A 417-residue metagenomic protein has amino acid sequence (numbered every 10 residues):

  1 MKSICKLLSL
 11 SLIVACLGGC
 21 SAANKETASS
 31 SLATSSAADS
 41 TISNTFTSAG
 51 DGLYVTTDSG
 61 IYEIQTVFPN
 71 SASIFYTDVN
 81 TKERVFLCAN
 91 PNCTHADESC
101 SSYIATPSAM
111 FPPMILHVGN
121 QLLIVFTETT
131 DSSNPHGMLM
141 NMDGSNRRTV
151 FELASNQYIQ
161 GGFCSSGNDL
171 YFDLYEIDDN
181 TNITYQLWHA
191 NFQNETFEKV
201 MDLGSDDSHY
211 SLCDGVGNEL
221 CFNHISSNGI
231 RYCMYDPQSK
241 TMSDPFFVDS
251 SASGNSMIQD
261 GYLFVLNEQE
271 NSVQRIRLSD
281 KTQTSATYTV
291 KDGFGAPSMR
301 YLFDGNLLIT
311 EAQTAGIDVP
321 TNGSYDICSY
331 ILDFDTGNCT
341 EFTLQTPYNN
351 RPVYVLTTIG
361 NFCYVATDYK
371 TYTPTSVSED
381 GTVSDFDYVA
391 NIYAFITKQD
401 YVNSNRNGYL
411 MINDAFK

Functional and structural regions predicted by a protein language model:
M1-L8: Bacterial N-terminal signal peptides that target proteins for export
A15-G19: C-terminal motif of bacterial Sec signal peptides marking the signal peptidase cleavage site
S21-A23: Bacterial signal peptide processing site
L32-A33, A37-F46, P69-C100, S132-L153 (+5 more regions): Surface-exposed loop/turn elements that mediate protein-protein interactions on large endomembrane-trafficking
N44-T56, E98-L116, N156-G167, S205-G217 (+4 more regions): Repeated scaffold domains used in trafficking and secretory/extracellular systems, primarily beta-propellers
D51-N70, P113-E128, N168-E176, C213-I225 (+4 more regions): Short beta-strand elements that form the blades of beta-propeller/WD-repeat-like and other beta-sheet-rich scaffold
T56-T57, Y62-Q65, I74-T77, R84-T94 (+11 more regions): Extracytoplasmic/secretory soluble proteins
G162-Q259, L263: Solenoidal tandem-repeat scaffolds enriched in leucines and small polar residues
